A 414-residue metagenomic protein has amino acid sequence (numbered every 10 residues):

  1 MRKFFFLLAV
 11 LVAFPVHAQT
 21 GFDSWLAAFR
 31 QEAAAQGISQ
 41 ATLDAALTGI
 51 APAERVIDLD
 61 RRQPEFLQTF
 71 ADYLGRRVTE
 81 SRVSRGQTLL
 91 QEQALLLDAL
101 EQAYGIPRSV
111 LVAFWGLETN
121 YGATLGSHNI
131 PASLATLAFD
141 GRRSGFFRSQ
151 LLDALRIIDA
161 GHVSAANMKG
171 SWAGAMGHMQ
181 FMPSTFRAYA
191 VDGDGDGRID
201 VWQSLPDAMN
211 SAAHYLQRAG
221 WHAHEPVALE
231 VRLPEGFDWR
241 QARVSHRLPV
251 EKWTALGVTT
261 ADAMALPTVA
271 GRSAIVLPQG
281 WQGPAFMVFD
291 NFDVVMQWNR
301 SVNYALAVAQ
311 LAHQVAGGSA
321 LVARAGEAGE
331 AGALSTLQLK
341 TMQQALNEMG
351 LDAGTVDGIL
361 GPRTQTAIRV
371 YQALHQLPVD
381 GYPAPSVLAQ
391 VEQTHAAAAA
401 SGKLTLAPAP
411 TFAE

Functional and structural regions predicted by a protein language model:
M1-F4: Positively charged n-region of N-terminal signal peptides that target proteins for export
A13-P15: N-terminal signal peptide c-region/cleavage motif recognized by signal peptidases
A18-L26: Cleaved targeting-peptide boundary
Q19, G318-G332, Y382, S386 (+1 more regions): Proline-rich, low-complexity linker regions of envelope-associated factors in Gram-negative bacteria
A33: Intrinsically disordered, low-complexity polar regions and short flexible loop motifs
I38-A270, G283-F286, V295-T336, G358 (+2 more regions): Catalytic glycan-binding domains that act on GlcNAc-containing polysaccharides
D290-N291: Low-complexity, glycine/alanine/valine/leucine- and proline-rich hydrophobic stretches
G332-L339, N347-V391: Short acidic, glycine/serine/threonine-rich helix-capping segments at coil-helix boundaries
